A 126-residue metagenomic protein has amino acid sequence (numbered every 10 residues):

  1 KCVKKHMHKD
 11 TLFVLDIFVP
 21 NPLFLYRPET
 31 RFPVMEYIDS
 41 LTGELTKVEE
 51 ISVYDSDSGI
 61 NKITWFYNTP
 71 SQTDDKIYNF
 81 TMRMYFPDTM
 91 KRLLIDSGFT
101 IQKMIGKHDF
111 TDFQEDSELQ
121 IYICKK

Functional and structural regions predicted by a protein language model:
K1-L12: A short glycine-rich, Lys/Arg-flanked "PGG" loop and its adjoining helix->strand segment in the class I
V3, P70-S71, H108-F110: Residue-level detector of functional hotspots within protein domains
F13-V14, I101: A short hydrophobic/small-residue beta-strand
V14-K91: SAM-dependent methyltransferase
T81-K126: C-terminal lobe and adjacent flexible extensions of AdoMet/dcAdoMet transferase-like proteins
